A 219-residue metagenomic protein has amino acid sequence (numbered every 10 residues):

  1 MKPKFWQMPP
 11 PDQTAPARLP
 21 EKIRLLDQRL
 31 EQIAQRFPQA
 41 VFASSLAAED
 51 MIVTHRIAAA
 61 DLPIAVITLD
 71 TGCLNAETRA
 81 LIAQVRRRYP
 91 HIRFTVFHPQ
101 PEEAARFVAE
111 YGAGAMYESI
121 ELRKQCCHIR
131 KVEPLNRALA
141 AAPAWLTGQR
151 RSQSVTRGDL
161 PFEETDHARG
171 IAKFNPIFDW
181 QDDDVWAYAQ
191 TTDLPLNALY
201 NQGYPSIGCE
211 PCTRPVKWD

Functional and structural regions predicted by a protein language model:
K2-D219: Nucleotide-activated chemistry modules centered on ATP-dependent adenylation/adenylyltransferase
